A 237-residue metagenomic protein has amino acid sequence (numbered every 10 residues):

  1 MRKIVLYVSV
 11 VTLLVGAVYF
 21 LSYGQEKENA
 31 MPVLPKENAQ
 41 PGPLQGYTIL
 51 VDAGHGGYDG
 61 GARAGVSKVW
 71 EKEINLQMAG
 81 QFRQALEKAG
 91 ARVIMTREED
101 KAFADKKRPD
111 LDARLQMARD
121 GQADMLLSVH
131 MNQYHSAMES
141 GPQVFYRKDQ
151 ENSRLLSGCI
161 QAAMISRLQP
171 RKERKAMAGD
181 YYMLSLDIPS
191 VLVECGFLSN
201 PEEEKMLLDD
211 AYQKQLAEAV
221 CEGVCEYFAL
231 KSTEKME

Functional and structural regions predicted by a protein language model:
M1-I4: Positively charged n-region of N-terminal signal peptides that target proteins for export
L6-S22: Hydrophobic membrane-insertion alpha-helices, especially the h-region of bacterial N-terminal signal peptides
F20-P35: Sec-dependent signal peptide cleavage junction
M31-I49, H55-L156, S166: Catalytic-core regions of hydrolytic enzymes
R63, G121, S128, H135 (+1 more regions): Active-site-adjacent mobile loop/cap segments within catalytic or ligand-binding domains
R92, K172-K175, P189: Conserved beta-strand segments of alpha/beta enzyme cores
N152-M177: Active-site-adjacent substrate-binding region of metalloamidase/peptidase-like peptide-processing proteins
